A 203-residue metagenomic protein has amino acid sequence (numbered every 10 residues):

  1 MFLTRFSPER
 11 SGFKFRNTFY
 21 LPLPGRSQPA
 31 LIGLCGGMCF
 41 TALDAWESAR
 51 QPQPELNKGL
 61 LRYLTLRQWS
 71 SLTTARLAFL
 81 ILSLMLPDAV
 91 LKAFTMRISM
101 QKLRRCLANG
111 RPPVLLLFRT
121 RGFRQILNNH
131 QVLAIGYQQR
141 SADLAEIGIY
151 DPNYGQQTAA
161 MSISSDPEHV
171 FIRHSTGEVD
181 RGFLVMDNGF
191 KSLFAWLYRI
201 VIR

Functional and structural regions predicted by a protein language model:
F2-I98: Cysteine-nucleophile protease catalytic domains, especially the papain-like/related folds used in DUB/UBL proteases
T4, S11-F13, L77, L116 (+4 more regions): Short non-domain terminal segments
L21-L23, L43, F123, A142 (+1 more regions): Residues in flexible loops and secondary-structure boundaries
Q28, Q51-Q53, Q68, Q101 (+4 more regions): Residue-identity detector for glutamine
A49, A134, M161-I163: General "foldedness" signal
A93-I149: Active-site-adjacent substructure of cysteine-protease-like catalytic cores
Q125-N129, Q138-R203: Cys-His-centered catalytic/binding microenvironment captured across papain-like cysteine peptidases and homologous
